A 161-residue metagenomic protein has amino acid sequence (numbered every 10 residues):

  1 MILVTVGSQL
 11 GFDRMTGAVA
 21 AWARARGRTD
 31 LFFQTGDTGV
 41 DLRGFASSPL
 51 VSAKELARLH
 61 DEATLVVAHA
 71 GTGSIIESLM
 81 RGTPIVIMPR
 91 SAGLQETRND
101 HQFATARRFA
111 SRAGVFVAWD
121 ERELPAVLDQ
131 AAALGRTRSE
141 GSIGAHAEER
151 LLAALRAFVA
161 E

Functional and structural regions predicted by a protein language model:
M1-E62: Donor-nucleotide binding loops and adjacent catalytic segments primarily of GT-B fold Leloir glycosyltransferases
L10, L50-E62, H69, E96-D100 (+3 more regions): Residues at secondary-structure transition points
M15, S74, T105: Conserved sugar-transfer catalytic core signal across GT-A, GT-B, and GT-C glycosyltransferases
S47-V51, V115-L124: Short acidic-hydrophobic, aromatic-tinged amphipathic segments that line or gate anion-handling sites
K54-E55, S74, E123-V127: Short acidic active-site motifs
L59-E96: A donor-sugar binding/catalytic signature common to diverse glycosyltransferases and related nucleotide-sugar
P84-W119: Catalytic binding pocket for nucleotide-activated donors in carbohydrate/polymer assembly enzymes
A126, Q130-E161: C-terminal amphipathic helix plus adjacent low-complexity, charged tail appended to glycosyltransferase catalytic
